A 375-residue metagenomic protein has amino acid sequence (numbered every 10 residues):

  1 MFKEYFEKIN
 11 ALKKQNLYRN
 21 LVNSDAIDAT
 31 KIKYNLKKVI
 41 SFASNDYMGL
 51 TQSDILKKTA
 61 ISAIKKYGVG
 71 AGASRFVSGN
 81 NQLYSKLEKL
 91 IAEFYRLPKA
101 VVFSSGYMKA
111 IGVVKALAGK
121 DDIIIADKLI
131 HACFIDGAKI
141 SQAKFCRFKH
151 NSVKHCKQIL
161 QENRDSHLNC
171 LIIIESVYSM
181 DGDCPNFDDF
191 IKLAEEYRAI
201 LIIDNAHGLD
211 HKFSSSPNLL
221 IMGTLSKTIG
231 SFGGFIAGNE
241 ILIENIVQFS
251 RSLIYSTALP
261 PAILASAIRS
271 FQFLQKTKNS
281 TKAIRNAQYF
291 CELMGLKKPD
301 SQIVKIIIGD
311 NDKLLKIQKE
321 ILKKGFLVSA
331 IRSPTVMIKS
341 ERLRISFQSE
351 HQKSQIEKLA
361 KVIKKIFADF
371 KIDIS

Functional and structural regions predicted by a protein language model:
K3-E7, A11-Y67, A199, S214-S215: N-terminal "arm"/small-domain region of PLP-dependent enzymes with the aminotransferase-like
D54, K58, S62, K66 (+3 more regions): PLP-dependent enzyme catalytic core of the Aspartate aminotransferase-like
S74-S78, E88-G112: Short loop-beta-helix segment that forms the pyridoxal 5′-phosphate
V113-A132: Conserved PLP-anchoring active-site segment centered on the Schiff-base-forming lysine
C146-I203: Active-site phosphate-binding strand-loop segment of PLP-dependent enzymes
S216-N245: Active-site PLP attachment segment
A258-K276, K282, N286, L296: Structural motif of enzymes handling amino- and sulfur-group chemistry
K282-Q288, G295-G325, T335, K339 (+1 more regions): Conserved PLP-binding catalytic core of the aspartate aminotransferase-like
